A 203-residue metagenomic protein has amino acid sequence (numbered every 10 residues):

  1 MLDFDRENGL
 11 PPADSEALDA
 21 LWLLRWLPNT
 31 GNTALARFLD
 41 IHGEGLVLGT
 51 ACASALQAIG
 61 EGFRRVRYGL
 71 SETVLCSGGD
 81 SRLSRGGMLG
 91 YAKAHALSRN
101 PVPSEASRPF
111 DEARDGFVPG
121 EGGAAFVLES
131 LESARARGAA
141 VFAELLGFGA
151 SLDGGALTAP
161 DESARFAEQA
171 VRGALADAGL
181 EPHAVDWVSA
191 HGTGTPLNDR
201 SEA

Functional and structural regions predicted by a protein language model:
M1-E61, K93-V118, R200-A203: Conserved catalytic cysteine-centered active-site region of acyl-thioester-dependent Claisen-condensing enzymes
A34, A58-G62, L70, S130 (+1 more regions): Short, hydrophobic/aromatic alpha-helical segments in well-folded domains
L35, A55, G62, Y91 (+4 more regions): Conserved small-residue
D40-I41, L70, A139, L180: Helix N-cap/coil-helix junction residues
L46-T50, S71-G79, A140-F148, H183-A190: Beta-strand segments within the central parallel beta-sheet cores of soluble alpha/beta enzyme folds
A51-S54, G79-R82, E132-S133, A150: Short acidic/polar capping segments at secondary-structure boundaries
L70-D115, F148-E162, A190-R200: Acyl-CoA/ACP chain-elongation machinery
V102-L180, D186-W187: Condensing-enzyme catalytic core mediating Claisen C-C bond formation in acyl metabolism
